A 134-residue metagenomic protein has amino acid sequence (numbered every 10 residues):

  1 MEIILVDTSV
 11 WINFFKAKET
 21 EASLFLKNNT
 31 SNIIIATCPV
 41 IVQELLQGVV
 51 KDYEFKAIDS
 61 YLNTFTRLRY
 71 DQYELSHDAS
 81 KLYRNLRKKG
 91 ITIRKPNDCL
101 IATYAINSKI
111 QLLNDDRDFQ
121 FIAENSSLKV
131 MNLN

Functional and structural regions predicted by a protein language model:
M1-I3, A102, I106-N134: Acidic, PIN/NYN-like endoribonuclease modules and their adjacent C-terminal/linker elements
M1-T37, Q47-S60: Short, well-structured N-terminal submotif of metal-dependent ribonuclease cores
D7-T8, L45, A79, A105: Generic structural signal for small/hydrophobic residues in well-ordered secondary structure, especially within
T8, P39, N97-C99: Conserved glycosyltransferase catalytic-site signature
W11-I12, V42-L45, F119: A generic structural signal for short hydrophobic patches within well-formed alpha-helices
V40, Y70-Y73, D115, M131-L133: Conserved beta-strand termini and adjacent loop/short-helix elements that scaffold enzyme active sites in alpha/beta
Y53, D59-L68, Q72: Active-site-proximal, substrate-binding regions of enzyme catalytic domains and RNA-binding/basic surfaces
L68-L113: Active-site neighborhoods of divalent-metal-dependent phosphate/nucleic-acid chemistry enzymes
